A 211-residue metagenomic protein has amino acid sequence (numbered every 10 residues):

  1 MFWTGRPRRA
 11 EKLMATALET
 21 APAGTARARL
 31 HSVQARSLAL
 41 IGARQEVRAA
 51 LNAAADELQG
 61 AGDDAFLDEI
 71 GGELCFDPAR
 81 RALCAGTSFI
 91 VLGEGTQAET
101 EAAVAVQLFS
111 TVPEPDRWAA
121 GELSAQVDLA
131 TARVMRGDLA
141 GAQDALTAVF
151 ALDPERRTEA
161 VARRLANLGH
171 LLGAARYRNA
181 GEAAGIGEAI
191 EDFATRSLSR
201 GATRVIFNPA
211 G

Functional and structural regions predicted by a protein language model:
M1-G211: Conserved binding/catalytic microenvironments
